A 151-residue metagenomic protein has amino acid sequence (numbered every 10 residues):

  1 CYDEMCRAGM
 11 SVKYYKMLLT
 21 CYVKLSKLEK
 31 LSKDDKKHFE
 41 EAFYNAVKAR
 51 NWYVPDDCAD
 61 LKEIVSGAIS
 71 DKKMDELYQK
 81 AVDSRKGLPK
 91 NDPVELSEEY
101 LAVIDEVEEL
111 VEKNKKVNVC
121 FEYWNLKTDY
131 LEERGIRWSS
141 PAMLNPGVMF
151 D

Functional and structural regions predicted by a protein language model:
C1-D3, V12-S26, K37-N45: Amphipathic alpha-helical repeat scaffolds of TPR domains
E4-K13, L28-D34, N51-P55, K116-N118: Charged, low-complexity interaction regions
S32-R85: Long, compositionally biased low-complexity segments enriched in polar/charged residues
P55-V65, E98-V103, V107-E108, K127 (+1 more regions): N-terminal targeting/docking segments
M74-I104: Basic, amphipathic alpha-helix used for nucleic-acid engagement in HTH/winged-helix/SANT-Myb modules and analogous
E108-R134: Acidic, low-complexity, intrinsically disordered interaction modules
E132-P146: Short, compact, well-ordered microdomains
